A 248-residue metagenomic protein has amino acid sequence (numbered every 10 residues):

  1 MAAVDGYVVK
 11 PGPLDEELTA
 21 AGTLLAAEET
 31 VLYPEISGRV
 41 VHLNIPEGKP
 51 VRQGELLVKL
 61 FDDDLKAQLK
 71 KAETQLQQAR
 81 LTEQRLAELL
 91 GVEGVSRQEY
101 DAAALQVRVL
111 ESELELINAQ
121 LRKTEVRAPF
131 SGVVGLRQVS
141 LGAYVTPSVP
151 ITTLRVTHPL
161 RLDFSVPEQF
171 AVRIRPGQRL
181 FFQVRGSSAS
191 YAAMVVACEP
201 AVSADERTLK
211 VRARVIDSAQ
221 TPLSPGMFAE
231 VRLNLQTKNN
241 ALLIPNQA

Functional and structural regions predicted by a protein language model:
M1-S37, V196, Q247: N-terminal beta-strand block that forms a small beta-sandwich/beta-barrel module immediately after a flexible targeting
A2, Y7, V58, F164 (+1 more regions): Residues that recognize and position ribonucleotide moieties
P11, P34, I45, D62 (+5 more regions): Short, conserved catalytic or interaction motifs in soluble domains
T23, S37, V41-N44, P50-L56 (+4 more regions): Surface-exposed patches in structured soluble domains
P46, D64-A119, R137-S140, L162 (+1 more regions): Alpha-helical coiled-coil segments
K59-K71, H158, A189-A193, K238-I244: Short, Lys/Arg- and Gly-enriched loop/turn segments at beta-strand edges
K66-R80, V166-V172, V195-S203, L243-A248: Short, compositionally biased
G135-L136, V184, S188-A248: Structural microfeature recognizing short secondary-structure transition sites
